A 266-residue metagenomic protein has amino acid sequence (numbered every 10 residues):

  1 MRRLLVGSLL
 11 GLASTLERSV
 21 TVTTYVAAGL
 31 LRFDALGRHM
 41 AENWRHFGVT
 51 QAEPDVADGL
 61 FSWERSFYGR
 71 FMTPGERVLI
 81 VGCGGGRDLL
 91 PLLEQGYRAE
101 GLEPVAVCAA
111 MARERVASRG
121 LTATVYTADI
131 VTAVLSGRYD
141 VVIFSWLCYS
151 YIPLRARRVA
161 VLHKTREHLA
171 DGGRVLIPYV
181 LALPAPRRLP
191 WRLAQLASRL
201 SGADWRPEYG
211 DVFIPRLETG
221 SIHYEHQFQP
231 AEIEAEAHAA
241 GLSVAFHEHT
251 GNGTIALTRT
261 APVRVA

Functional and structural regions predicted by a protein language model:
R2-G75: Conserved class I S-adenosyl-L-methionine
G75-G84: Conserved class I S-adenosyl-L-methionine
G85-T132: Class I SAM-dependent methyltransferase SAM/SAH-binding core
A133-V142: A short acidic, Gly/Pro-enriched loop at the edge of an enzyme's catalytic core that lines a small-molecule cofactor
V141-A156: A short SAM/SAH-binding and catalytic strip from SAM-dependent methyltransferases
V159-D171: A short glycine-rich, Lys/Arg-flanked "PGG" loop and its adjoining helix->strand segment in the class I
L176-E236: SAM-dependent methyltransferase
L242, F246-A266: Core SAM-dependent methyltransferase catalytic element
